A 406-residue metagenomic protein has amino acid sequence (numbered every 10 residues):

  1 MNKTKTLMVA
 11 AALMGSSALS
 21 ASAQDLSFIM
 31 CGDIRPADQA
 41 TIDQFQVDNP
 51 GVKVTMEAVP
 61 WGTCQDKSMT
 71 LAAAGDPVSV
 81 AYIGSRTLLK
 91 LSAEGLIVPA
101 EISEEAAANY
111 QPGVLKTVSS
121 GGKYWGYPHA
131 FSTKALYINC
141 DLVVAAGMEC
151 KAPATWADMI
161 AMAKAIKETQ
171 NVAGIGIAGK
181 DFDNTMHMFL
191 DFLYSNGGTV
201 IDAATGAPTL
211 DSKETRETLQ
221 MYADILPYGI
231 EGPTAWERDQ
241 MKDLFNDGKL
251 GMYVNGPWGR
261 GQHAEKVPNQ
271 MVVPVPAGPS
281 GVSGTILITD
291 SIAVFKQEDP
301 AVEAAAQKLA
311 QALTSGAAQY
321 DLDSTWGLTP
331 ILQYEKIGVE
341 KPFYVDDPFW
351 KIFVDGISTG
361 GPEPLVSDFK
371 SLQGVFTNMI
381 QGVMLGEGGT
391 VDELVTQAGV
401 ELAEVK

Functional and structural regions predicted by a protein language model:
Q24-D33, V52-E57, S79-V80, W125 (+1 more regions): Short, well-ordered beta-strand elements
Q44-D48, V144-A146, Q220, D224-I230 (+4 more regions): Extracytoplasmic/periplasmic substrate-recognition and gating elements
Q44-G113, T117-S119, A145-G147, L244 (+6 more regions): Extracytoplasmic "Venus flytrap"/periplasmic binding protein-like
S85-A135, I160, M188, V272-V273 (+2 more regions): Hinge/lid segment of periplasmic solute-binding proteins
E101-G113, I175-K180, N196-E217, E265-K266 (+4 more regions): Short, solvent-exposed loop/beta-turn-alpha elements that line the ligand-binding surface or hinge of extracytoplasmic
W125-H129, K134, D158-A207, E214: Extracytoplasmic/periplasmic solute-binding protein
M162-A165, A204-T234: Glycine-centered hinge/linker elements that transmit conformational signals in sensory and ligand-binding systems
V273, D323-T377, G382: Long, aromatic- and glycine/proline-rich binding clefts that accommodate carbohydrate-like moieties
